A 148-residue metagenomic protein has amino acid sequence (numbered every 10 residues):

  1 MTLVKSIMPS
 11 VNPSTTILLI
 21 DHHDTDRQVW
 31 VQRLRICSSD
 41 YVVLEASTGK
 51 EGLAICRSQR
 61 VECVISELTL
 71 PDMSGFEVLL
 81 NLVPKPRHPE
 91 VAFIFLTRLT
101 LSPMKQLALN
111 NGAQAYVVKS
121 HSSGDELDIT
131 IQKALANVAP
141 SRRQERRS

Functional and structural regions predicted by a protein language model:
D21, E67, T97: Active-site residues of response regulator receiver
D24-L44: Two-component/phosphorelay signaling modules centered on CheY-like receiver
C37, E126-A139, Q144: Receiver (REC) domain switch/output surface
E45, L70-M73, N110: Residue-level signal for the "D+5" position in two-component response regulator receiver
E45-C63: Acidic, metal-coordinating helix/loop segments flanking the phosphotransfer/catalytic sites of two-component signaling
A54, F76-P89: Short amphipathic alpha-helix used as the core "switch/output" element in two-component signaling
E77, L99-V117, H121-I129: Alpha4 helix (beta4-alpha4-beta5 surface) of REC/receiver domains from two-component response regulators
L80, E90-L101: A short, hydrophobic beta-strand element within the central beta-sheet of small alpha/beta folds
